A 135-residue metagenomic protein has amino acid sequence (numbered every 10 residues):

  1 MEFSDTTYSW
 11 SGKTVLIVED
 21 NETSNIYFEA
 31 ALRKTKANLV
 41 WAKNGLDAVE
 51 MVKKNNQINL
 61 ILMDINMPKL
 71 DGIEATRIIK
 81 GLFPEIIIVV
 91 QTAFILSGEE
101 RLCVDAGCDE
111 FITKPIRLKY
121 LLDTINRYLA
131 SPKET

Functional and structural regions predicted by a protein language model:
E19: Conserved acidic carboxylate
I26-K34: Charged docking surfaces used in two-component/phosphorelay signaling
K36-K43, M51, I112: Short hydrophobic/Thr-rich beta-strand motif most characteristic of the beta2 strand and flanking loop of CheY-like
N56-L62: Active-site beta3 strand of CheY-like receiver
M67: Receiver (REC) domain active-site loop signature in two-component systems and cognate sites in sensor histidine kinases
I116-I125: C-terminal output helix
